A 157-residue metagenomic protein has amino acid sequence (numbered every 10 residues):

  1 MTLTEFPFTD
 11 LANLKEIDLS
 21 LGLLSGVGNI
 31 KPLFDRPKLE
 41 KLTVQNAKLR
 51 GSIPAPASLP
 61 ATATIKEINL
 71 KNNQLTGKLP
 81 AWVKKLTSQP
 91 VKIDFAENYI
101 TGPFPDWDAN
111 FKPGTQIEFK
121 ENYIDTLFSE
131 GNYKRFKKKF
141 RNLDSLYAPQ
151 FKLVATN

Functional and structural regions predicted by a protein language model:
M1-E5, L11-L23: LRR N-terminal entry segment and analogous cap-like coil->beta motifs
L3-F8, V27-P32, R50-A57, T76-A81 (+2 more regions): The feature encodes a structural signal of leucine-rich repeats
T9-L14, L33-L39, S58-T64, K85-P90 (+2 more regions): Leucine-rich repeat
L14-L19, E40-V44, I65-L70, V91-F95 (+2 more regions): Conserved hydrophobic beta-strand positions in leucine-rich repeat
L23-G26, R36, T43, K48-G51: Solenoidal tandem-repeat scaffolds enriched in leucines and small polar residues
S88-T156: Leucine-rich solenoid repeat scaffolds
